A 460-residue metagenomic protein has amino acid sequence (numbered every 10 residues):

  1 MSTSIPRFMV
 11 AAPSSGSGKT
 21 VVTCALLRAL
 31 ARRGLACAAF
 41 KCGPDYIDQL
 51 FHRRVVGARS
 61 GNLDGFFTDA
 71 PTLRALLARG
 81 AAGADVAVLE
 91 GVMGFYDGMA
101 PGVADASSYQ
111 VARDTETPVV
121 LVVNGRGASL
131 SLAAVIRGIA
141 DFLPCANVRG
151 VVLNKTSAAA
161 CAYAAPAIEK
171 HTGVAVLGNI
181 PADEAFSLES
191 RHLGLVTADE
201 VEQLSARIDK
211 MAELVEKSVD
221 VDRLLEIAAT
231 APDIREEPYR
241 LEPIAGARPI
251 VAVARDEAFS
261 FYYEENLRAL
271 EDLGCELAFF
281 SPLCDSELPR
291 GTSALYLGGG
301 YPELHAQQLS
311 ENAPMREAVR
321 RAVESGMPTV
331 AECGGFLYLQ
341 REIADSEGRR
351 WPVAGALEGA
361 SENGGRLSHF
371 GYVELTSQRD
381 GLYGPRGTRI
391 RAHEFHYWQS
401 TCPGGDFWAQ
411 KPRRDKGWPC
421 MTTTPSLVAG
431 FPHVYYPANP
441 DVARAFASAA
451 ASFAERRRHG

Functional and structural regions predicted by a protein language model:
S2-V21, L27-T115, V119, V123-G150 (+1 more regions): ATP-dependent carboxylate-amine ligase catalytic core
T3-P6, I244-I250: A short, charged/proline- and glycine-enriched loop that marks the coil->beta-strand transition at the N-terminal
M9, V88-E90, V120, V152 (+3 more regions): Structural motif
K41-C42, V176-E184, E276-C284: Beta-strand->loop->alpha-helix junctions that form or flank phosphate-binding loops in nucleotide-handling enzymes
A112, K217, I244-A247, F259-E271 (+3 more regions): C-terminal and late-domain segments of enzyme folds
S129-P243: Internal gly/pro-rich beta-alpha loop/helix module that stabilizes soluble enzyme cofactors or their anionic handles
A247-A313, E317-E324: Phosphate-binding active sites in nucleotide-utilizing proteins
P302-G381: Cysteine-nucleophile active-site neighborhood
